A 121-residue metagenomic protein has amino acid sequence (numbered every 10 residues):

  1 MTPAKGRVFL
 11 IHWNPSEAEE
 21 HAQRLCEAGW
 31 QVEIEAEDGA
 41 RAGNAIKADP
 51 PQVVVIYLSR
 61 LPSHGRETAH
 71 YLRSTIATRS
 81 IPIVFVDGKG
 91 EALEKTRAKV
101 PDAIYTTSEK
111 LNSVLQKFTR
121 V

Functional and structural regions predicted by a protein language model:
M1-E17, I104-V121: Non-catalytic signal-transmission and effector/linker regions of two-component phosphorelay proteins
I11-H12, E35-A36, V54: Conserved sequence signature across two-component system core domains
P15-I34: Two-component/phosphorelay signaling modules centered on CheY-like receiver
E37-V53: Acidic, metal-coordinating helix/loop segments flanking the phosphotransfer/catalytic sites of two-component signaling
P50, I76-V84: His-Asp phosphorelay/catalytic-motif detector in bacterial-type signaling
V55-S74: Conserved phosphotransfer microenvironments
S63-E67, F85-S113: Alpha4 helix (beta4-alpha4-beta5 surface) of REC/receiver domains from two-component response regulators
